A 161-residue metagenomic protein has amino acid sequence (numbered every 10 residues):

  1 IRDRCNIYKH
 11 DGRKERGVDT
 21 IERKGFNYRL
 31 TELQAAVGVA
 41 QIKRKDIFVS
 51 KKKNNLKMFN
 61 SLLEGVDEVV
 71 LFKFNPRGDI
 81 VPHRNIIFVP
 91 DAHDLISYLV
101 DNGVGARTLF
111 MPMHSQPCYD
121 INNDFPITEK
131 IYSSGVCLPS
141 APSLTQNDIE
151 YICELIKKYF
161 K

Functional and structural regions predicted by a protein language model:
I1-K161: PLP-dependent aminotransferase class I/II
